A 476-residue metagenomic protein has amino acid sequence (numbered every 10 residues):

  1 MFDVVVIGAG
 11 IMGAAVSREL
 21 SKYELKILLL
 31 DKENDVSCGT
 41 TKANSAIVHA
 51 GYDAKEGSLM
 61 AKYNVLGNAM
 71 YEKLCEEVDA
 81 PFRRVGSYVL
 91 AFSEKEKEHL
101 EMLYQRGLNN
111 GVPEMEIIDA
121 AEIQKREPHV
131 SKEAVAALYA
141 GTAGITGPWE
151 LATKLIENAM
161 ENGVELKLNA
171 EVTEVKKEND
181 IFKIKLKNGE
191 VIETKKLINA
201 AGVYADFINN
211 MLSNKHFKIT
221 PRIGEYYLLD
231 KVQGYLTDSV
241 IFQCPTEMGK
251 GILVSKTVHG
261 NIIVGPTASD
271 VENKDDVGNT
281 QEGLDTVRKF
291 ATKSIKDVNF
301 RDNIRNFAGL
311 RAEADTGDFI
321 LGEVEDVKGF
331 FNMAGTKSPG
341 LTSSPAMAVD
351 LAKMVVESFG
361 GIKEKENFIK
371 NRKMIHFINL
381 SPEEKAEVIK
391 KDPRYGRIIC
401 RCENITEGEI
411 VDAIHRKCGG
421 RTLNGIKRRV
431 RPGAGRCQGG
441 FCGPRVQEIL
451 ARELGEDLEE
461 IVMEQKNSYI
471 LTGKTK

Functional and structural regions predicted by a protein language model:
F2-L29: N-terminal Rossmann-like FAD-binding beta1-loop-alpha1 element of flavoenzymes
A15, V175-D180, L186-G265, S269-T280 (+1 more regions): Flavin-dependent oxidoreductases
K22-A43: Glycine-rich FAD pyrophosphate-binding loop
A46-R126, G251-I252: Dinucleotide-binding Rossmann-like beta1-alpha1 core, especially the glycine-rich loop that anchors the ADP
K62-V65, L90-H99, L138-E157, V277-E282 (+2 more regions): Short beta-strand to alpha-helix junction loop
L138-K196: Helical element adjacent to the flavin cofactor pocket in flavoenzyme catalytic cores
G249, V258-H259, D275-I398, G408-C418 (+2 more regions): C-terminal catalytic lobe of FAD-dependent flavoproteins
R397-I410, R428-Q447: Local cysteine-cluster metal-coordination motifs and their immediate loop/turn environment, predominantly Fe-S cluster
